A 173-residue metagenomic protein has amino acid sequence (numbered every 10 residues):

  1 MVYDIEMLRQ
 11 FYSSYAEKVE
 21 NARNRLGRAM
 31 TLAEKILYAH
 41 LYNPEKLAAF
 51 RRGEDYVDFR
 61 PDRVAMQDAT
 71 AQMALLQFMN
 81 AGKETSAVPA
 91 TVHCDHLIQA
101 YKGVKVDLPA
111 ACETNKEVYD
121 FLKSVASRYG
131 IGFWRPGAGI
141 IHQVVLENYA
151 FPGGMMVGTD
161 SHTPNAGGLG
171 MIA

Functional and structural regions predicted by a protein language model:
M1-A173: Fe-S-dependent hydro-lyases/dehydratases of central metabolism
